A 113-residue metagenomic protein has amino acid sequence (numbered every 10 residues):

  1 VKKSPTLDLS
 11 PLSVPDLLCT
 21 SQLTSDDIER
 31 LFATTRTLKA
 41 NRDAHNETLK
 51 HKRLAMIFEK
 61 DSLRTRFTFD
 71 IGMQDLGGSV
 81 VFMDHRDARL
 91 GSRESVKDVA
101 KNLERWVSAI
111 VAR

Functional and structural regions predicted by a protein language model:
V1-F67, I71: Positively charged, low-complexity intrinsically disordered leader regions
R53-A109: Active-site cofactor/substrate anionic-group-binding motifs, chiefly glycine- and Lys/Arg-rich phosphate-binding loops
